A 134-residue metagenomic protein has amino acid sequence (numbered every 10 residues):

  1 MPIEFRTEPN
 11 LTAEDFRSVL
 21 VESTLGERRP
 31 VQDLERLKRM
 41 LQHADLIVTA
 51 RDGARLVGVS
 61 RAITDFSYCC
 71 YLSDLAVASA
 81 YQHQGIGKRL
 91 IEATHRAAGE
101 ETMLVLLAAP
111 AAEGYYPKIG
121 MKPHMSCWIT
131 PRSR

Functional and structural regions predicted by a protein language model:
M1-L34, C127: Short amphipathic alpha-helix that is part of the acyltransferase structural core
E8, A78, A109: Residue-level recognition of the GNAT/N-acetyltransferase active site
K38-T49, T102-M103, S126: A short helix-loop-beta-strand connector motif used in the catalytic cores of GNAT acetyltransferases and, in some
T49, R55-T64, C69-A76: Conserved beta-strand in the GNAT
Y81, G85-L90: Conserved acetyl-CoA pyrophosphate-binding loop and the N-cap/start of the following alpha-helix in GNAT-like
K88, E100-R134: Conserved active-site alpha-helix within GNAT-family acetyltransferase domains
